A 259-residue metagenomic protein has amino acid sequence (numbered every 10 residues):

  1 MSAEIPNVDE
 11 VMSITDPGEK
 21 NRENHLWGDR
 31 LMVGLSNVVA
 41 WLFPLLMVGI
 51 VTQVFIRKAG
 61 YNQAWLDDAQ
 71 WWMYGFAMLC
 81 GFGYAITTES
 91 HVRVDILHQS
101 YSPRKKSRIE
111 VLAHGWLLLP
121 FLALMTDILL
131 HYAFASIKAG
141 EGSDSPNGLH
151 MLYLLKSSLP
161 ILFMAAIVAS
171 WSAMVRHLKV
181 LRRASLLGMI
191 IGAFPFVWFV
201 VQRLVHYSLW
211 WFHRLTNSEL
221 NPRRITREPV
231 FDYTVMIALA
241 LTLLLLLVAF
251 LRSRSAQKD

Functional and structural regions predicted by a protein language model:
S2-S100, R104-D259: Alpha-helical transmembrane segments and membrane-interface helix-loop junctions in multi-pass membrane proteins
